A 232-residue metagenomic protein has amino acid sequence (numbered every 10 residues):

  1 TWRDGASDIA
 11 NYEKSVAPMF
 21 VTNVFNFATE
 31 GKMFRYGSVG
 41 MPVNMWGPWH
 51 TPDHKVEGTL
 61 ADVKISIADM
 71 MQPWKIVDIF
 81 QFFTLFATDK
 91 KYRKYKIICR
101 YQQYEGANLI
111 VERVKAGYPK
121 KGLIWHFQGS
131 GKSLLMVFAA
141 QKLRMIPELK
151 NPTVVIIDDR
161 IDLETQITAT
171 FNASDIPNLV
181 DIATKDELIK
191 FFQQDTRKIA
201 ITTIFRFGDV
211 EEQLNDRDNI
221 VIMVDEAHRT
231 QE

Functional and structural regions predicted by a protein language model:
T1-T153, D162-P177, T196, R217-N219: ATP-dependent helicase/translocase motor core
T29-G31, D159, I204, E226: Residues immediately flanking
I156, A200-T202, I222: Hydrophobic positions in the central parallel beta-sheet of the AAA+
L163, R206, R229-T230: Residues immediately C-terminal
Q166, D209-V210: Phosphate- and divalent-cation-binding pockets in alpha/beta enzyme and binding domains that engage nucleotide-derived
A173, K185-A200, Q213-R217: Conserved motor-coupling elements within RecA-like helicase/translocase cores
L179-T184, T203-F205: Short gly/ser/thr-rich secondary-structure transition/capping motifs
N215-E232: SF2 helicase catalytic motif II
